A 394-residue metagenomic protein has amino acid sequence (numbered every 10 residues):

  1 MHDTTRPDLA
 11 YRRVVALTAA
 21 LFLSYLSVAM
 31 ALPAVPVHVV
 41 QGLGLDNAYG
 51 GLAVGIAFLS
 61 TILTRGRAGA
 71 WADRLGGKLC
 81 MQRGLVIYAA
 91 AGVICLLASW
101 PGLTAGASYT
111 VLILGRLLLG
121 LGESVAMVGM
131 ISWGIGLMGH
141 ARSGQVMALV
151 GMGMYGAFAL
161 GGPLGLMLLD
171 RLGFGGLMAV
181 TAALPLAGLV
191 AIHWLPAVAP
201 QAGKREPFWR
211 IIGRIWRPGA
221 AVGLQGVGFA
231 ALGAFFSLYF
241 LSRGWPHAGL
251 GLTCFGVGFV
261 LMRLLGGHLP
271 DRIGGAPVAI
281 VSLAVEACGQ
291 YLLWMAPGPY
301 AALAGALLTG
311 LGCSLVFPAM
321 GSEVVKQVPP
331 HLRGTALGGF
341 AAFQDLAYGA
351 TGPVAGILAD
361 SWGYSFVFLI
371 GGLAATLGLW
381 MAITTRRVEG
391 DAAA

Functional and structural regions predicted by a protein language model:
R13-A53, F58, A221, F229-Y239 (+1 more regions): Helix-loop boundary and gating motifs at the non-cytosolic
F22, A107-V125, A301-L315: Hydrophobic core of transmembrane alpha-helices in multi-pass small-molecule transporters, especially MFS/SLC-type
F58-G66, F158-A159, G256-L264, Y348-G349: Residue-level signature of mid-helix packing/kink "hotspots" within the transmembrane helices of 12-pass Major
T64-G77, M262-G274, A359-D360: Helix-to-loop junctions at the C-terminal end of transmembrane segments in multipass secondary transporters
V86-A105, V285-P297: C-terminal ends and interior cores of transmembrane alpha-helices in multi-pass membrane transporters/permeases
G115-G153: Cytoplasmic helix-loop-helix junction between adjacent transmembrane helices in 12-TM secondary transporters
A182-Q201, M381-R386: C-terminal membrane-cytosol helix-exit motif in multi-pass small-molecule transporters
